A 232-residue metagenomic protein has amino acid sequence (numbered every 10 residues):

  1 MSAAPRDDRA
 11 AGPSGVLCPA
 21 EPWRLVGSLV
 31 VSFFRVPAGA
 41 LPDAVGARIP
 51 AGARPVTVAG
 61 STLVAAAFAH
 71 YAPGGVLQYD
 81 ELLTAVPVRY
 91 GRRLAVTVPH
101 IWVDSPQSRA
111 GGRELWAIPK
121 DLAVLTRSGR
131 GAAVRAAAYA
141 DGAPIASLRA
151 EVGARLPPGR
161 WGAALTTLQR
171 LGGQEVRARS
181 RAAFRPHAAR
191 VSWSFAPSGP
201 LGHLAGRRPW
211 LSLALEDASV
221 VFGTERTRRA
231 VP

Functional and structural regions predicted by a protein language model:
M1-E81, G91-V96, S108, R208-W210 (+2 more regions): N-terminal domain-onset segments
R9, R113-P232: Interaction-surface and assembly-scaffold signal
A67-P144: Aromatic- and glycine-enriched beta-alpha-beta binding-site module
